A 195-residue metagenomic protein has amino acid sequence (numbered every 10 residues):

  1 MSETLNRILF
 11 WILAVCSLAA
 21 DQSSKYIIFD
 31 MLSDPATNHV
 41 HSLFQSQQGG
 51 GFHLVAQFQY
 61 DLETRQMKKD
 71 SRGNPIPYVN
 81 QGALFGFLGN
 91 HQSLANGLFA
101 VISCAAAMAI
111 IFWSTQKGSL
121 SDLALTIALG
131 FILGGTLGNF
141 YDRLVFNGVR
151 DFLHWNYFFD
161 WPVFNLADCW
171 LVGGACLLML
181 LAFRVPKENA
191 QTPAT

Functional and structural regions predicted by a protein language model:
M1-T195: Alpha-helical transmembrane bundles and membrane-interface segments of multipass inner-membrane proteins
